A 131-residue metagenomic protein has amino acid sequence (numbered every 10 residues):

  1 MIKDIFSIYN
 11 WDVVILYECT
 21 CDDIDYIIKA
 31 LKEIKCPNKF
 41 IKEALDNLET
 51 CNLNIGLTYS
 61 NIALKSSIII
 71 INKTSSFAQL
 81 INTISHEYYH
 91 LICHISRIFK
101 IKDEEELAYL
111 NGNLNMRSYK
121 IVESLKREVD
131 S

Functional and structural regions predicted by a protein language model:
M1-E49: Non-catalytic terminal regions of proteins
L31-A78: Active-site scaffold of zinc-dependent metalloenzymes
I62-L64, S85, R127-S131: Disordered, low-complexity tails and leader-like regions
I71-T74, H94, G112: Short His-Asn-centered micro-motif
A78-Q79, T83, K102-E106: Short, conserved micro-motifs enriched in small and acidic residues
N82-H94: Active-site recognition of the HExxH zinc-binding catalytic motif
L91, I95-F99, V122: Amphipathic alpha-helical interaction segments
I101-S131: Post-HExxH zinc-binding segment in Zn-dependent metallohydrolases
